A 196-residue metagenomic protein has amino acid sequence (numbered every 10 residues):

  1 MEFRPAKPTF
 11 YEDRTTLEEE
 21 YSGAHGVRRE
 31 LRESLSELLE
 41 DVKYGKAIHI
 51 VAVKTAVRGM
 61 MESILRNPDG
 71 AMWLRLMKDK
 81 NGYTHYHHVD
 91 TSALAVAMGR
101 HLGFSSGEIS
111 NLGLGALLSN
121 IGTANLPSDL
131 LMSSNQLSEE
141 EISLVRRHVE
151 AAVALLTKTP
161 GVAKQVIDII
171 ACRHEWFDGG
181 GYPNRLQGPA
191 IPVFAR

Functional and structural regions predicted by a protein language model:
M1-K78, G82-Y83: Non-catalytic interface/linker regions that flank or bridge core catalytic/transmembrane domains
V57-M61, A71-R75, A95, L112-A116 (+1 more regions): Short alpha-helical scaffolding segments that buttress acidic/His motifs in well-ordered protein cores
E62-D69, G122, P160-D168: Proline-centered turn/helix-capping motifs that create local helix->coil transitions or kinks
N81-L112, A151, R185-A190: Alpha-helical phosphate/pyrophosphate-handling elements in metalloenzyme active cores
T91, I109-N135, A152, D168-G181: His-Asp-centered metal-binding catalytic motifs of divalent-metal-dependent phosphohydrolases/nucleases
A97-H101, A124, L155-T159: Signal-transmission/dimerization alpha-helices at domain junctions
A116, L156-R196: Histidine/acidic-rich helix-loop-helix segments that form or flank divalent-metal centers in metalloenzyme catalytic
